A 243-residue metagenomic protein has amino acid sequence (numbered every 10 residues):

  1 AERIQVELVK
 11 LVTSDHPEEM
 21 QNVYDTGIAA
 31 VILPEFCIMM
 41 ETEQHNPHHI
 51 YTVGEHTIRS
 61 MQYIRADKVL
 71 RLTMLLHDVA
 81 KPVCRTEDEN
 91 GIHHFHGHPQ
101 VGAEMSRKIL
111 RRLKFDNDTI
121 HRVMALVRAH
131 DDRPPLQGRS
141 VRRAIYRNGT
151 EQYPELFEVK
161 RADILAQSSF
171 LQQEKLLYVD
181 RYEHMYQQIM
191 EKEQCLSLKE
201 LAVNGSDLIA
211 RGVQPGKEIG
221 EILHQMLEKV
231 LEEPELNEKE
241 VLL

Functional and structural regions predicted by a protein language model:
A1, G97-V101, R128-P134, R181-I189: Short, mixed-charge aromatic SLiMs
A1-L75, V79-G97, V101-F115, K217-V230 (+1 more regions): Glycine- and charge-enriched loop/helix tracts that form the active or gating conduit in phosphate/cation-handling
L11-E35, N148-Q173: Structured, non-catalytic alpha/beta "coupling" segments that mediate domain-domain communication and provide generic
I28-A29, D132, V213: Core structural elements
Q44-Y51, I58-Q62, F115-Q172: Histidine/acidic-rich helix-loop-helix segments that form or flank divalent-metal centers in metalloenzyme catalytic
D67-K68, Q152-P154, L196: Short hydrophobic "helix-edge" motifs at membrane interfaces and signal-peptide entry regions
A103-R107, M124, G205: An amphipathic alpha-helix signature
K108-R112, A166-L243: Charged substrate- and nucleic-acid-binding regions of tRNA-handling and nucleotidyl-transfer enzymes, centered on
